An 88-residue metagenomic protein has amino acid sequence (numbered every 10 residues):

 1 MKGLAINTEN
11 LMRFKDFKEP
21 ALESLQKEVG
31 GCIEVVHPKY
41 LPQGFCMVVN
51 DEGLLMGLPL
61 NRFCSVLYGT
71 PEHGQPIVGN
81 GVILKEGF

Functional and structural regions predicted by a protein language model:
M1-F88: Detector for the mature cores of small, proteolytically processed and post-translationally modified peptide effectors
